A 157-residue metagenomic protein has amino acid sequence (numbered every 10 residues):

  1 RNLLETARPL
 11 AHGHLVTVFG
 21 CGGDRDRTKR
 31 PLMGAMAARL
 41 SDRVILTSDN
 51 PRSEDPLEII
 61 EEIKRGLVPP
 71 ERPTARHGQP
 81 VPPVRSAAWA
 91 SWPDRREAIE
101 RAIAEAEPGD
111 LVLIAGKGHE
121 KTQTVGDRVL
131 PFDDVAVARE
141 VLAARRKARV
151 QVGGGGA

Functional and structural regions predicted by a protein language model:
R1-A157: ATP-dependent carboxylate-amine ligase
